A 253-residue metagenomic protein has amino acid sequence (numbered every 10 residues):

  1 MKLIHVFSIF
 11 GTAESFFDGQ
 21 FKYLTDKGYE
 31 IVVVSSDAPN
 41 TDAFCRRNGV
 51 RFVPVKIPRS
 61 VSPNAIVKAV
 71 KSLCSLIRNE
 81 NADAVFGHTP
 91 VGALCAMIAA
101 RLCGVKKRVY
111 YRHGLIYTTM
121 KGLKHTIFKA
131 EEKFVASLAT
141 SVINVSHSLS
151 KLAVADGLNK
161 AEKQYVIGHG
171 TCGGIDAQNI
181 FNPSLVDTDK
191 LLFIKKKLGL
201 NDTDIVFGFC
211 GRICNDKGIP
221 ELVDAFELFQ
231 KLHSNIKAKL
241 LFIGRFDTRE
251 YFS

Functional and structural regions predicted by a protein language model:
M1, C45, F181-V206, L232-N235: Nucleotide-sugar donor-binding and catalytic loop/hinge architecture of NDP-sugar-dependent glycosyltransferases
K2-A65, L149, G157-V166, R245-T248: N-terminal strand-loop element at the rim of the active site of nucleotide-sugar-dependent glycosyltransferases
I4, D189-L192, N201-K217, V223-F226 (+1 more regions): Conserved donor-binding/catalytic core segment of Leloir-type glycosyltransferases
S15-D18, N64-K71, K106-K107, I116-L138 (+1 more regions): Nucleotide-sugar donor phosphate/pyrophosphate-binding loop at the beta->alpha transition of glycosyltransferases
D42-C45, L228-K231, K239-S253: Short, structured helix-loop element that forms part of the nucleotide-activated donor/catalytic region
R46, K56-A84, L94-L102, T126-F134 (+1 more regions): An amphipathic, basic-hydrophobic alpha-helix
V53, K133, S137-L191: Donor nucleotide-sugar binding/catalytic pocket of nucleotide-sugar-dependent glycosyltransferases
G87-A93, R112: Short His-centered aromatic/hydrophobic patch
